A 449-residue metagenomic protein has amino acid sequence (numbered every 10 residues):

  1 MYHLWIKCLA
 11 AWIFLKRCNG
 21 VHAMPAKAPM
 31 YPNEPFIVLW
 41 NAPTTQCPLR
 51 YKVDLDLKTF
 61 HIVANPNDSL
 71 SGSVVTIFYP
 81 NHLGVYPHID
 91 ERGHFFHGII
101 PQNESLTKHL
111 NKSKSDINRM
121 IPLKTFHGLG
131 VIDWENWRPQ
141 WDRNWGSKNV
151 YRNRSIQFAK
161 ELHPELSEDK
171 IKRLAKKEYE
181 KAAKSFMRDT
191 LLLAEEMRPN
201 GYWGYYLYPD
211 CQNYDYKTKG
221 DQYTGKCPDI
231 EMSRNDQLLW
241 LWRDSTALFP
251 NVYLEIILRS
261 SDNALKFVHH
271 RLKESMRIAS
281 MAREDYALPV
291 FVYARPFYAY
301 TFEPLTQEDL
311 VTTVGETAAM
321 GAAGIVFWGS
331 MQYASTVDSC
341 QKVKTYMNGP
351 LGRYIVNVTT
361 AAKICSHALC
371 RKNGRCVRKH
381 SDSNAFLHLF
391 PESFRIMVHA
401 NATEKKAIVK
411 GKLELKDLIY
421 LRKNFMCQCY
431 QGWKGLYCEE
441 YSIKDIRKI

Functional and structural regions predicted by a protein language model:
Y2-E34: N-terminal signal peptide
K27-V53, P66-S69, S73, F78-G84 (+3 more regions): Substrate-binding cleft of secreted/luminal carbohydrate-active enzymes
H61-V63, C227-L239, H270-A279, D309-T313: Alpha-helical scaffolding within the catalytic cores of extracellular/periplasmic polymer-degrading hydrolases
S73-G93, D142-L174, G220-K266, A323 (+1 more regions): Aromatic- and acid-rich polysaccharide-binding/catalytic face of secreted or lumenal carbohydrate-active enzymes
I171-R234, V268, R283-A299: Aromatic-lined carbohydrate-recognition surfaces of secreted/lumenal glycan-active proteins
Q237, L241-D244, V252-A299: Glycoside hydrolase catalytic-domain groove-lining segments
C376-V377, L387, K423-Q431: Extracellular cysteine-rich, disulfide-stabilized repeat modules
